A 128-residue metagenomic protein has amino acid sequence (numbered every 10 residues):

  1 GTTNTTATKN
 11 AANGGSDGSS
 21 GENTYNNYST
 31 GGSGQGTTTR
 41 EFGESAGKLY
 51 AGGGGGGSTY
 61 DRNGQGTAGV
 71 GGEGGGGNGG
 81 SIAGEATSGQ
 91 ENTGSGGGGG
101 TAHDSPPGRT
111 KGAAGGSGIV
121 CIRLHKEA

Functional and structural regions predicted by a protein language model:
G1-A128: Low-complexity, glycine/proline-biased repetitive segments and flexible coils/loops
